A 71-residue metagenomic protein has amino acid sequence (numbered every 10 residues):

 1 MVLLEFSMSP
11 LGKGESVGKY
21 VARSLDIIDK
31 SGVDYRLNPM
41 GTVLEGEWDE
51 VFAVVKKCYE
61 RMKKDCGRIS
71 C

Functional and structural regions predicted by a protein language model:
M1-C71: Charge-rich, low-complexity N-terminal segments
